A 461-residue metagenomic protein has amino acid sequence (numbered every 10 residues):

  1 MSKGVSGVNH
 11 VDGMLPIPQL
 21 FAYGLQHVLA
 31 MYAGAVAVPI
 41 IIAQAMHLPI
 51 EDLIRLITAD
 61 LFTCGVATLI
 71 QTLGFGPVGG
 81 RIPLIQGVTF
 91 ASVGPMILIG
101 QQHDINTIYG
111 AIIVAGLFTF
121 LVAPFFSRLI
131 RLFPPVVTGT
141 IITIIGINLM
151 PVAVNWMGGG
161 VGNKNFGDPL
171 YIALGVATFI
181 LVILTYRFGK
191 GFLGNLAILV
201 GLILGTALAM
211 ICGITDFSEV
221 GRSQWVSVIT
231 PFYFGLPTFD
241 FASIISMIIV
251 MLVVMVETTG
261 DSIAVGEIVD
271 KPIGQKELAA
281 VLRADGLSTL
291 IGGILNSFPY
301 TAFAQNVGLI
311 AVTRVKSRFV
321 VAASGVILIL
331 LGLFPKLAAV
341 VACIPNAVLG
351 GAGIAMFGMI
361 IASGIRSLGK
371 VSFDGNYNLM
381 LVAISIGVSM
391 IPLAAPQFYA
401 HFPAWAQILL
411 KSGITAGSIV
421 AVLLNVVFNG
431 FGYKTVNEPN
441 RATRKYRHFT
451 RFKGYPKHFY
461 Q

Functional and structural regions predicted by a protein language model:
M1-P83, A91-I99: N-terminal signal-anchor module of multipass membrane proteins
M1-Y23, F217-F232, E267-K271, V281 (+1 more regions): Intrinsically disordered, low-complexity non-transmembrane regions of multi-pass membrane transporters
S2-S6, H10-M14, L181-L184, I198-M247 (+2 more regions): Hydrophobic transmembrane alpha-helices of multi-pass solute/ion transporters
S2-V5, A35-P39, A43, T178-F188 (+4 more regions): Juxtamembrane interface elements at the cytosolic ends of transmembrane helices in multi-pass membrane proteins
I17, A43-R81, S246-R318: Membrane-embedded helical hairpins/re-entrant loop segments and their flanking transmembrane helices within multi-pass
P18-M31, A35, G167-F179, L196-A197 (+3 more regions): Hydrophobic, membrane-embedded alpha-helices of multi-pass small-molecule transporters
R55, P77-F90, R131-T140, L193-L199 (+3 more regions): Short, non-helical or kinked segments that cap or interrupt transmembrane helices
I99-S218, G325-N437: Membrane-embedded alpha-helical modules
